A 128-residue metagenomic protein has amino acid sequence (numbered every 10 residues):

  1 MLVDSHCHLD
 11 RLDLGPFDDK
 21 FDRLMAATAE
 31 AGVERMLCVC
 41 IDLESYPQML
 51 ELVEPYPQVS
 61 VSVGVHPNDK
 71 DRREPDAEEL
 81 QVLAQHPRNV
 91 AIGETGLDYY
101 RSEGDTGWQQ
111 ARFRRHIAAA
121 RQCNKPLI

Functional and structural regions predicted by a protein language model:
M1-I128: Mid-domain alpha/beta scaffold segments of enzyme catalytic cores
